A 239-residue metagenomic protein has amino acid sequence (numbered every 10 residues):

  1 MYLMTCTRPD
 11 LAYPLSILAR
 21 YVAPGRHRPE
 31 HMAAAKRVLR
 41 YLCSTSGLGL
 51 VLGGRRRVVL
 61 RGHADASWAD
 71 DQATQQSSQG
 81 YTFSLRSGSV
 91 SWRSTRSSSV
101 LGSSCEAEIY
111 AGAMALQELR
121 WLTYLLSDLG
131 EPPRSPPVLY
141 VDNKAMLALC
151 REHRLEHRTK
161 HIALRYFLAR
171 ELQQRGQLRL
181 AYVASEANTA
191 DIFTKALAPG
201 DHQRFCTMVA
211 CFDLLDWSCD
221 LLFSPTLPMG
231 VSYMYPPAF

Functional and structural regions predicted by a protein language model:
M1-G47, A184, I192-T194: C-terminal reverse transcriptase regions that engage the nucleic-acid substrate
T5, P9-A12, R28-M32, S77 (+4 more regions): Conserved structured core elements
R8, V38, D65, F83 (+1 more regions): Conserved hydrophobic/aromatic pocket- or pore-lining residues that grip, position, or stack substrates in active sites
Y21, V58-V59, T95-F239: RNase H-like nuclease module associated with reverse transcription
R40-A66, E131-P133: Structured nucleic-acid-interacting core domains from mobile-element enzymes and related host factors, especially RNase
S44-L48, A69, S89-W92, W121 (+1 more regions): Conserved helix-loop functional segments at active or binding sites
R55, R86-S89, L172: Short loop segments at secondary-structure junctions
G62-C105: RNase H-like nuclease fold core
